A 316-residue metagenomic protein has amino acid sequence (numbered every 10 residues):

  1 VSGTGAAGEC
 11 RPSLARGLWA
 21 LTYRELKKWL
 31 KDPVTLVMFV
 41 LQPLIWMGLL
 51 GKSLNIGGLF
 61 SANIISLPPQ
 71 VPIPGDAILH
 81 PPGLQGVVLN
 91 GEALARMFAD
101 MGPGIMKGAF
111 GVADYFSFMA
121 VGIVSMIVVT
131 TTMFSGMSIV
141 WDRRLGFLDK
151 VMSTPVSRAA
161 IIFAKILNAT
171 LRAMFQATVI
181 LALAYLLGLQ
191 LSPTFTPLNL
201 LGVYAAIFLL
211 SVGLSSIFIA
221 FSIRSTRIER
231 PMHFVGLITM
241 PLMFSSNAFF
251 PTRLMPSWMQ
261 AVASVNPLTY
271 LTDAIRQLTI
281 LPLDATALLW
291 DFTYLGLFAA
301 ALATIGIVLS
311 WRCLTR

Functional and structural regions predicted by a protein language model:
S2-G3, G57, T279-L283, F292-R316: Junction motif at the cytosolic side of a transmembrane helix
S2-Y23, L214, W258-T269: Short, membrane-interfacial amphipathic segments enriched in basic
Y23-Q42, L289, T315-R316: Membrane-interface helix starts
K31-L59, R96, S117-T131, Q176 (+2 more regions): Hydrophobic alpha-helical transmembrane segments of multi-pass membrane transport/permease proteins
G48-F60, S222-V265, T269: Transmembrane helix segments
P72-A99, G108-L187, F218-I219, L237 (+1 more regions): Hydrophobic alpha-helical transmembrane segments of multi-pass membrane transport proteins
Q85, P103-D114, T194, M243-A301: Membrane-interfacial helix-loop-helix junctions in multi-pass membrane proteins
R158-V235, A285-I307: Alpha-helical transmembrane segments and their short interhelical loops
